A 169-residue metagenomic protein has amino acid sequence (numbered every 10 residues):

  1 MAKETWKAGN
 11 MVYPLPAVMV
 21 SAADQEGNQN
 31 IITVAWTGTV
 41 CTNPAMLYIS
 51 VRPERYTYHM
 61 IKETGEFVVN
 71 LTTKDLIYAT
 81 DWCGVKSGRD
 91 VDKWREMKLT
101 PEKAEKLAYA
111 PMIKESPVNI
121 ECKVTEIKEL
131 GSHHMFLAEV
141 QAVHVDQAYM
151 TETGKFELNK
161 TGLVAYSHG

Functional and structural regions predicted by a protein language model:
M1-G169: Basic, polyanion-binding surface patches
